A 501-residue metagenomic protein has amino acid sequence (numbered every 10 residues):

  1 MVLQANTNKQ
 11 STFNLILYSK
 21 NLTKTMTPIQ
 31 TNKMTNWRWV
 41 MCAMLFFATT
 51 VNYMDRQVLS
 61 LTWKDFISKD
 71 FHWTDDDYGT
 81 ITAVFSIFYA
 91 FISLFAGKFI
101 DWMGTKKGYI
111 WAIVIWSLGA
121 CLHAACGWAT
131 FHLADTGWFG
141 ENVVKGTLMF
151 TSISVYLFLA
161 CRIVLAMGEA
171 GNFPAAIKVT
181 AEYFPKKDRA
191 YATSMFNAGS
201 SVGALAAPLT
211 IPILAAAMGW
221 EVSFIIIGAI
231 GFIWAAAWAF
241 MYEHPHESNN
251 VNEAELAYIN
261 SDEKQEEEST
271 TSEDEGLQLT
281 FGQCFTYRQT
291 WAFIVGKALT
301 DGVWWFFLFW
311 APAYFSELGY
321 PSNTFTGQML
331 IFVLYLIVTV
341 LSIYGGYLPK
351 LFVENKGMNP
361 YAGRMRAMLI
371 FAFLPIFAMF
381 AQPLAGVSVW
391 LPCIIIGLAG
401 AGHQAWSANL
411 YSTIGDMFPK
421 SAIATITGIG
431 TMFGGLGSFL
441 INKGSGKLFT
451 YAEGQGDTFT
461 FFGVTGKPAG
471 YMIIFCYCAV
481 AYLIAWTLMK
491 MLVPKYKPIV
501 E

Functional and structural regions predicted by a protein language model:
Q57, S86-L94, A204-L205, Y335-I343 (+1 more regions): Residue-level signature of mid-helix packing/kink "hotspots" within the transmembrane helices of 12-pass Major
L59-L61, Y287-S342, S407, Y411 (+2 more regions): Extracytoplasmic gate region of multi-pass secondary transporters
F91-F131: Conserved MFS/SLC helix-loop-helix module at the cytosolic interface between two early adjacent transmembrane helices
V114-T151, L369-G386: C-terminal ends and interior cores of transmembrane alpha-helices in multi-pass membrane transporters/permeases
C161-S200: Cytoplasmic helix-loop-helix junction between adjacent transmembrane helices in 12-TM secondary transporters
S201-H246: Helix-loop-helix hairpin linking two adjacent transmembrane segments in secondary transporters
A237-Y242, A378-P383, Y471, C476-E501: Multi-pass alpha-helical transporter architecture, strongest for 12-TM Major Facilitator/SLC carriers used
A362-N409: C-terminal transmembrane helical hairpin of 12-TM major facilitator-type secondary transporters
